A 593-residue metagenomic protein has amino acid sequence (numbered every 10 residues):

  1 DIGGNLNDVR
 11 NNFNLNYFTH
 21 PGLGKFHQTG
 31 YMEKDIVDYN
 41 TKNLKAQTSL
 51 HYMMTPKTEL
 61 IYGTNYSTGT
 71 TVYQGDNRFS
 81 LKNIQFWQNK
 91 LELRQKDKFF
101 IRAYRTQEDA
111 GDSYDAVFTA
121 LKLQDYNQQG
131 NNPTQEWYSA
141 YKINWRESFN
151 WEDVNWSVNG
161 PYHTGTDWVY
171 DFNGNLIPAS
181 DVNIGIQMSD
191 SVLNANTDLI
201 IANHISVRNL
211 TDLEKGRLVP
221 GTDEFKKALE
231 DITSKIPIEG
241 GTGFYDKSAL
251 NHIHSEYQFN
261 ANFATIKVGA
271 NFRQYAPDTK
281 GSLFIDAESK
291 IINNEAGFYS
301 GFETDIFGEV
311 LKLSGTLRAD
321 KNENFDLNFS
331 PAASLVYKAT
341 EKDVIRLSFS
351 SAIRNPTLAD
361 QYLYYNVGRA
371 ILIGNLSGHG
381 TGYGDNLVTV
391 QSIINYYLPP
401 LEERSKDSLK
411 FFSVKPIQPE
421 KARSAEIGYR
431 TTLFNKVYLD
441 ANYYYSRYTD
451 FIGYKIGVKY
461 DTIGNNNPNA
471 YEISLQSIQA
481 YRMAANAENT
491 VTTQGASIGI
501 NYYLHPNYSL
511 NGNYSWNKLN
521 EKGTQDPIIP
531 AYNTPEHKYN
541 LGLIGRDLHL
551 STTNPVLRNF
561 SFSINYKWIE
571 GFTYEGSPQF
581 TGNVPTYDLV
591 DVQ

Functional and structural regions predicted by a protein language model:
D1-T68, N89: Transmembrane beta-barrel wall of Gram-negative outer-membrane proteins
I2-L6, Y62-T68, I101-R105, V268-Q274 (+6 more regions): Transmembrane beta-barrel strands of outer-membrane/channel proteins
N43-W87, I266-Y275, S289-V336, I500-S515: Surface-exposed extracellular loop regions of Gram-negative outer-membrane beta-barrel proteins
T48-Y52, N89-Q95, I253-A261, F298-T304 (+8 more regions): Residues on the lipid-exposed face of transmembrane beta-strands in outer-membrane beta-barrel proteins
K57-L60, D97-A103, F263-I266, E309-L313 (+5 more regions): Repeated loop/turn-to-beta-strand initiation elements of outer-membrane beta-barrel proteins
N89-F284, E288-F325, D440: Face-selective signature of the C-terminal outer-membrane beta-barrel domain
D305-F307, Y443-E575: Gram-negative outer-membrane beta-barrel transporters
G378-A480: Membrane-embedded beta-barrel scaffold of Gram-negative outer-membrane proteins
